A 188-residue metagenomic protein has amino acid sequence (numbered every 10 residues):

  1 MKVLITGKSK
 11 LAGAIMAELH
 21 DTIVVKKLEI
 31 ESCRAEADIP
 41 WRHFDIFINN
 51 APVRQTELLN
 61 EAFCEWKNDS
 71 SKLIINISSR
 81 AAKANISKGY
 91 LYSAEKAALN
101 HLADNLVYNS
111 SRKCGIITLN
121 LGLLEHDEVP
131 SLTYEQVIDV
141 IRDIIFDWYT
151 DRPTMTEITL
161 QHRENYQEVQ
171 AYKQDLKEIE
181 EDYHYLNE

Functional and structural regions predicted by a protein language model:
M1-V25: Canonical Rossmann dinucleotide-binding motif of NAD(H)/NADP(H)-dependent dehydrogenases/reductases, specifically
L4-T6, I48-N50, L73-S79, G115-N120: Structural signature of the Rossmann-like NAD(P)-dependent dehydrogenase/reductase core
H20-I39, P52-E61: Adenosine-cofactor binding site in Rossmann-like domains, unifying the SAM/SAH pocket of S-adenosylmethionine-dependent
A37-N49, K72: A glycine-rich helix->loop->beta "capping" turn within Rossmann-like NAD(P)(H)-dependent oxidoreductase domains
E57-S71: A short helix-coil junction within the Rossmann-fold of NAD(P)-dependent oxidoreductases
L59-F63, L102-A103, I141: Short-chain dehydrogenase/reductase
K67, S71-S111, G122-E128: Catalytic loop of short-chain dehydrogenase/reductase
T118, D127-E188: C-terminal helical subdomain
